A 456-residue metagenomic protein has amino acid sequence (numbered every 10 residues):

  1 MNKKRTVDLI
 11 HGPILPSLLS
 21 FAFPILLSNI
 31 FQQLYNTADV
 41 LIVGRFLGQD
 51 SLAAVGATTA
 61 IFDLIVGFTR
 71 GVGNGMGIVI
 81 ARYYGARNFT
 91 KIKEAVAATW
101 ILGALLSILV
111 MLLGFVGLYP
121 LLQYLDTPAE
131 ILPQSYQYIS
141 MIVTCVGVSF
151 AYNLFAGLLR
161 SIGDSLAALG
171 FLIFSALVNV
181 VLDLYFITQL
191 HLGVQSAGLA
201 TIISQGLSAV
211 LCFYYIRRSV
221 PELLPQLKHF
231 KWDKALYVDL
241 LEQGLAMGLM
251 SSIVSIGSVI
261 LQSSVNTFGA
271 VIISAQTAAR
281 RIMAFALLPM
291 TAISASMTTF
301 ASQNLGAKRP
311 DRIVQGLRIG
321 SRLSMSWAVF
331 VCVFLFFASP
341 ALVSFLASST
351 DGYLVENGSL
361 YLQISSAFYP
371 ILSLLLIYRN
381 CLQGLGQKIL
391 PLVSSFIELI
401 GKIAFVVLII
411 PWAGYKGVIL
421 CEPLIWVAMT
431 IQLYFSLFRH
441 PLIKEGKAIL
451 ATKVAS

Functional and structural regions predicted by a protein language model:
M1-A22, I80-C145, H191-L245, A301-F368 (+1 more regions): Short alpha-helical transmembrane segments in multi-pass integral membrane proteins
H11, L15-L34, A38, I61-F68 (+7 more regions): Residue-level signal for short hydrophobic patches within transmembrane helices of multi-pass membrane transporters
S20-D39, M141, Y152, S175 (+4 more regions): Transmembrane helical elements of multi-pass membrane transporters/channels
I25, N29, L41, I78 (+15 more regions): Transmembrane alpha-helix boundary and packing residues in multipass membrane permease domains and related
I30, L34-A53, L122-A129, Y185-L192 (+4 more regions): Helix-terminus/linker motif at the lipid-water interface of multi-pass membrane proteins
V43-D63, A129-Q134, V194-Q195, L236-Q243 (+5 more regions): Interfacial/gating helices of multi-pass transporter permease domains
L52-L112, S149-A168, Q262, Q276-S339 (+2 more regions): Small-residue-rich hydrophobic transmembrane alpha-helices
G73, M141-R160, A168-A176, A197-C212 (+4 more regions): Short runs within selected transmembrane alpha-helices of multi-pass transporters and secretion channels
